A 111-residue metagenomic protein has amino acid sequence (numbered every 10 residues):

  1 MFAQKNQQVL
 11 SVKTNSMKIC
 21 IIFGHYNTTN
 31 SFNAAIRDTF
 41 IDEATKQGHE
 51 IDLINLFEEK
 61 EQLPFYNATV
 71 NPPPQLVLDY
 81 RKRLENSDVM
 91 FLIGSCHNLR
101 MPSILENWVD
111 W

Functional and structural regions predicted by a protein language model:
F2-W111: N-terminal beta1-alpha1-beta2 submodule of the flavodoxin-like/Rossmannoid cofactor-binding fold
